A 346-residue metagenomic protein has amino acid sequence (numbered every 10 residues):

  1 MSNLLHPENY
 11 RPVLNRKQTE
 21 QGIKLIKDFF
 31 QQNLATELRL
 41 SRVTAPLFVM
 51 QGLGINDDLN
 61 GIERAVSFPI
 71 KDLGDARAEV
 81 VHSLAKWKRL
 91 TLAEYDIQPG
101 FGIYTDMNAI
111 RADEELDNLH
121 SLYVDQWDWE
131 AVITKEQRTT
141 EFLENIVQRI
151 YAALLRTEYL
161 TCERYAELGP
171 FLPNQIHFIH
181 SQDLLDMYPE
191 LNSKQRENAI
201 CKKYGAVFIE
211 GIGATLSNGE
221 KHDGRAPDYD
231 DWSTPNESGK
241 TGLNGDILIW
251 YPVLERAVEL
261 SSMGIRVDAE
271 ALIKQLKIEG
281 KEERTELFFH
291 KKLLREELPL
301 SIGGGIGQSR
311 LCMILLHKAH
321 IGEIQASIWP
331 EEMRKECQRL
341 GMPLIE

Functional and structural regions predicted by a protein language model:
S2-H120, D128-V132: Class II aminoacyl-tRNA synthetase-like tRNA-binding/catalytic domains
Q21-L25, F29, R138-N145, R149 (+3 more regions): Generic recognition of stable, solvent-exposed alpha-helical segments in well-folded globular domains
I23-I26, F30, L34, F68 (+8 more regions): Generic structural hydrophobic/aromatic packing signal, biased to beta-strands
L34-S41, I150-T161, A319: A generic secondary-structure signal for well-formed alpha-helical elements
V43, L53-N56, L168-I179, P330: N-terminal pre-domains immediately preceding structured catalytic cores
T105-A199: Extended, charged alpha-beta segments that form solvent-exposed binding/catalytic grooves in nucleic-acid-handling
I110, S181-E346: A translation/RNA-centric and nucleic-acid-associated enzymatic feature enriched in Class II aminoacyl-tRNA synthetases
